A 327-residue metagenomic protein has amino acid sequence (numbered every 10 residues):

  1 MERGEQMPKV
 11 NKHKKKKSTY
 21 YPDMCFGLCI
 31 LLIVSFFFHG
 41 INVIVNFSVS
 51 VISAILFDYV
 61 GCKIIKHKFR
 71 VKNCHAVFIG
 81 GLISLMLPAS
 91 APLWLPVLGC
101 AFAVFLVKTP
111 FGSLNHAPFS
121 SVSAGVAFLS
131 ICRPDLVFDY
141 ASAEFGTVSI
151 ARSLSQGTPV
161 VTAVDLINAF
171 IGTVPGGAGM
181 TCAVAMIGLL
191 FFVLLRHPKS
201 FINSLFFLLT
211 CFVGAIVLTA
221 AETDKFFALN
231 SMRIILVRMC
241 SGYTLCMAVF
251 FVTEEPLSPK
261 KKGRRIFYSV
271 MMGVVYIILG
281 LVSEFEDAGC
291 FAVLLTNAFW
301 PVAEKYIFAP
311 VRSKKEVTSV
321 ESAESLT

Functional and structural regions predicted by a protein language model:
E2-C62, E316, E324-T327: N-terminal signal-anchor module of multipass membrane proteins
P8-N11, L56-K68, V104-N115, M186-H197 (+1 more regions): C-terminal ends of transmembrane helices
G27-V34, A54-D58, A76-L85, C100-V107 (+4 more regions): Hydrophobic, membrane-inserted alpha-helices
G40-I52, S90-G99, A169, T173-A183 (+1 more regions): Structural signature of hydrophobic alpha-helical transmembrane segments
F69-I79, P96-G99, H116-V126, F201-T210 (+2 more regions): Cytoplasmic-side transmembrane-helix entry/capping segments in multi-pass membrane proteins
I79-E144: A generic, well-ordered mixed alpha/beta core segment in the N-terminal half of proteins
N115-G188: Long hydrophobic alpha-helical segments that form multi-pass transmembrane helix bundles in integral membrane proteins
P118-V122, I235-T244, R265, S283-T296: Loop-to-transmembrane alpha-helix initiation sites
